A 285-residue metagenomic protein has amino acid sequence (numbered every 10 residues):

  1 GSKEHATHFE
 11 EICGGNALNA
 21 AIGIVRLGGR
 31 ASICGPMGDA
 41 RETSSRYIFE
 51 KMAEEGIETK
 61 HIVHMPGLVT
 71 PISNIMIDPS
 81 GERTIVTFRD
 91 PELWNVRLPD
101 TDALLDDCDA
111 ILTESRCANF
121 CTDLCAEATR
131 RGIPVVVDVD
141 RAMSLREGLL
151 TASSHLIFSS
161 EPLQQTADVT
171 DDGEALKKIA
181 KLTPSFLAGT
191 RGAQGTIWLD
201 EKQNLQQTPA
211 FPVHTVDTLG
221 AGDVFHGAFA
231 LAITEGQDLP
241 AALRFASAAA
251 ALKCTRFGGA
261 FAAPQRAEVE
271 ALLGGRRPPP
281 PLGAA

Functional and structural regions predicted by a protein language model:
G1-C34, T43, E50, H214 (+1 more regions): Glycine-rich phosphate/adenosyl-contacting loop at the front of the ribokinase-like
V25, T129, T234: Gly/Ala-rich phosphate-binding loop of Rossmann-like dinucleotide-binding domains, activating on the conserved
I33-P36, K60-M65, I75-A110, S115: Conserved phosphate-binding/catalytic loop of the ribokinase/pfkB sugar-kinase fold
K51-G67: A glycine-rich helix N-cap at a beta->alpha junction
L93-T101, N119, V137-L145: Active-site glycine-rich loop that binds ribose-phosphate moieties when present
T122-Q207, H214: Conserved phosphate/ATP/ADP-binding segment of small-molecule kinases
D172-A285: Conserved phosphate-binding/catalytic region of the ribokinase-like
